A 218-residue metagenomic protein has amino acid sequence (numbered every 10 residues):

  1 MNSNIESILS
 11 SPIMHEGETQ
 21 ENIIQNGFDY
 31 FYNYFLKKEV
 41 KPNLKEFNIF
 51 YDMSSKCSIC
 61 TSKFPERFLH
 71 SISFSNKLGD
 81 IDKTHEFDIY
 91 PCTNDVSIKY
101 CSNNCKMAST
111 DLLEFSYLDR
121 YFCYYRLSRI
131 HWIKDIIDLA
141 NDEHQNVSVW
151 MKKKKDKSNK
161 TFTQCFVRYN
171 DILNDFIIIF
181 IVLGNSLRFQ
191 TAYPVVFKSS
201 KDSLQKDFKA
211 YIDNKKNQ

Functional and structural regions predicted by a protein language model:
M1-Q218: Ribonuclease/tRNase effector modules and their secretory precursors
